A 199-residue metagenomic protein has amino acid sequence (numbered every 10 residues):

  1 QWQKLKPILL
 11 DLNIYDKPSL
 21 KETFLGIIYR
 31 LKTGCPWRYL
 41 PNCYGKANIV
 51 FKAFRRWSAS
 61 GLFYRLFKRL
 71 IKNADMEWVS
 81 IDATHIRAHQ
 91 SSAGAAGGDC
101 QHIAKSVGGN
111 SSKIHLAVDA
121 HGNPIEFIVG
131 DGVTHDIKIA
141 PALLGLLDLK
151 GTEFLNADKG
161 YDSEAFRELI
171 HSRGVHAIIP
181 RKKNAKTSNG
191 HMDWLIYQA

Functional and structural regions predicted by a protein language model:
Q1-A199: Short alpha-helical elements
